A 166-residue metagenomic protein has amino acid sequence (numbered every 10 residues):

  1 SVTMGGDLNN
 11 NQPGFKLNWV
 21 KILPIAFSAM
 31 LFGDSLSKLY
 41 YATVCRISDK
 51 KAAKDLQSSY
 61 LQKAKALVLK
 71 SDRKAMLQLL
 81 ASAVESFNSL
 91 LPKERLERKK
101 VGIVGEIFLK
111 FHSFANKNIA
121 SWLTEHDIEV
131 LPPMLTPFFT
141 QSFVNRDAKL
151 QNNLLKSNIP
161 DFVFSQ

Functional and structural regions predicted by a protein language model:
S1-Q166: An N-terminal assembly and electron-transfer interface module characteristic of large anaerobic redox and radical
